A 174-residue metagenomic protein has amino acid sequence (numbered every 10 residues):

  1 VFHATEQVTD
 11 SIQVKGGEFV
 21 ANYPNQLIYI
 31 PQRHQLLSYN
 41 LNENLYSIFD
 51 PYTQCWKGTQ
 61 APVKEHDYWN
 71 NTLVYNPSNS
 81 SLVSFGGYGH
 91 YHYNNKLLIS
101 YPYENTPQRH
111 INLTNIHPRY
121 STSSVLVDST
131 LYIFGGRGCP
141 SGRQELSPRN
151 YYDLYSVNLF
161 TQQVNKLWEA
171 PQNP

Functional and structural regions predicted by a protein language model:
V1, V14-R33: Beta-strand-rich domains and repeat architectures in extracellular enzymes and scaffolds, especially beta-propellers
V1-A4, Y29, Y39, I48-P51 (+3 more regions): Hydrophobic/aromatic beta-strand positions that recur at structurally equivalent sites within the blades
T5, D10-K15, D50, K57-V63 (+2 more regions): Beta-propeller fold detector
E6-Q7, N44, Q54, S80 (+2 more regions): Short coil/turn linkers that define WD40 beta-propeller blade boundaries
Y23-L27, W69-V74, P118-S124, P174: Beta-propeller and closely related beta-sheet repeat lectin domains
R33-L37, N79-S84, S129-F134: Entry beta-strands of beta-propeller and related beta-repeat scaffolds
Y46-P51, N94-N105, L146-Q163: Beta-propeller blade signature
F85-G89, F134-N150: Short, conserved, GDST-rich strand-edge loop motifs in beta-rich repeat architectures
